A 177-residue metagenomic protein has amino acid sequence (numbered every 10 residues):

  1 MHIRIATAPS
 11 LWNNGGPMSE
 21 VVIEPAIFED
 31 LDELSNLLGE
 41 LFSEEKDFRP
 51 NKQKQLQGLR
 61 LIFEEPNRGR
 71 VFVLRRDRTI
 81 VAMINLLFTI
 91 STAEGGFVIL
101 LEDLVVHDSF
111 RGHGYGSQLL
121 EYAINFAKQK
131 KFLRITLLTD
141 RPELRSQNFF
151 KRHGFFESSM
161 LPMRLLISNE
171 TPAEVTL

Functional and structural regions predicted by a protein language model:
H2-E29, N169-L177: Conserved N-terminal entry element of GNAT/NAT acetyltransferase domains
V21, P25-E29, N36-G96, E102 (+3 more regions): Acetyl-CoA-dependent GNAT
A26, L104-V106, T139: Hydrophobic adenine-recognition pocket in adenosine-nucleotide-binding enzymes
F97, H113, K130-L133: Short coil/turn segments at alpha/beta junctions that flank glycine-rich nucleotide-binding fingerprints
V106, G112-N125, R152: Conserved acetyl-CoA-binding loop-helix of GNAT-fold acetyltransferases
S117, R141-S159: Conserved active-site alpha-helix within GNAT-family acetyltransferase domains
A127-T139: Conserved GNAT acetyl-CoA-binding A-motif
